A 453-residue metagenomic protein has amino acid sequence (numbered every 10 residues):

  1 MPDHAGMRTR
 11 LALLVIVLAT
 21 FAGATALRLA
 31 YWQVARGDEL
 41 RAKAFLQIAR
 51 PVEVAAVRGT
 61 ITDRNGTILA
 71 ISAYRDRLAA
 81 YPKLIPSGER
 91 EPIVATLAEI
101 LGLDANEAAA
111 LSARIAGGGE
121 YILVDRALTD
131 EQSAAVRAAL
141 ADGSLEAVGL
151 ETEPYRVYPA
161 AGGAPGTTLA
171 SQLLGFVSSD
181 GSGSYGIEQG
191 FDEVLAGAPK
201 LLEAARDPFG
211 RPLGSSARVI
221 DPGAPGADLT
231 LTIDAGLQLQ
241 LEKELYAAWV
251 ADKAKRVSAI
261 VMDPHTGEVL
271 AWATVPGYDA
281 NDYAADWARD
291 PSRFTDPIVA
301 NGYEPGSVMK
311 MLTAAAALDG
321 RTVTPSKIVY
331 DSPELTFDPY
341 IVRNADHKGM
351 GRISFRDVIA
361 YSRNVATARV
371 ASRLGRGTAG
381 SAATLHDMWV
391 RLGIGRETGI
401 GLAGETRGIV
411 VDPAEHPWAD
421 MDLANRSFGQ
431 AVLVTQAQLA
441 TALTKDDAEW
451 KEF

Functional and structural regions predicted by a protein language model:
A5-E39: Hydrophobic alpha-helical transmembrane signal-anchor segments
A35, A79-A80, L84, P92-E99 (+3 more regions): Small/polar-residue-rich segments within soluble enzyme cores
R41-R58: Short extracytoplasmic/periplasmic juxtamembrane "stem" segments immediately C-terminal to an N-terminal membrane anchor
E53-V57, P199, D252-V257: Short, small/polar residue-rich loop motifs at catalytic or cofactor-binding pockets
A56, S72-P82, V177, A271-G277: Short beta->alpha transition motifs characteristic of CBS
A70, D207-I220, I233, A259 (+2 more regions): Beta-lactam-recognizing serine transpeptidase/beta-lactamase-like catalytic domain environment
L213-V257: Conserved, well-ordered alpha-helix/loop/beta-strand core segments that scaffold catalytic motifs
